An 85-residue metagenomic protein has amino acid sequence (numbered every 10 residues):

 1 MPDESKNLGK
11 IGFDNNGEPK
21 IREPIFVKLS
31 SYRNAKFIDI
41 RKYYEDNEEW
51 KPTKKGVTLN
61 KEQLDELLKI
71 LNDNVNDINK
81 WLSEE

Functional and structural regions predicted by a protein language model:
M1-K20: Negatively charged, low-complexity tracts enriched in Asp/Glu with abundant Ser/Thr
P2-D3, F13, I38, N76 (+1 more regions): Intrinsic disorder/low-complexity signal
G12, R33, L71-V75: Generic low-complexity, intrinsically disordered sequence content enriched in small uncharged/hydrophobic residues
P24-K55: A short, structured beta-strand/loop element
G56-N60: Active-site scaffold segments
K61-E85: Mixed-charge, Lys/Arg-enriched low-complexity segments
